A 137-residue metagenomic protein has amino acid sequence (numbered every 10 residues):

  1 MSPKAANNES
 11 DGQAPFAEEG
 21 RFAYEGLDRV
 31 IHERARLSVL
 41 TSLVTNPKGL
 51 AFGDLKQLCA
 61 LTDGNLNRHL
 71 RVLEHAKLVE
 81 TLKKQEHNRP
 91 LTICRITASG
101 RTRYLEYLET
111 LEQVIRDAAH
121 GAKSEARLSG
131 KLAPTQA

Functional and structural regions predicted by a protein language model:
S2-F22, T41, T102-A137: Amphipathic alpha-helical dimerization/coiled-coil segments that flank or bridge DNA-binding/regulatory modules
F22-N65, E86-H87, I93-R95: N-terminal helix-turn-helix DNA-binding core of bacterial DNA-binding proteins
L70-R71: Short, hydrophobic-biased segments on the C-terminal half of alpha helices that form "recognition helices"
K77: Glycine-centered, phosphate/nucleic-acid-interacting loop/turn motifs that mediate DNA/RNA or nucleotide
T81: Short beta-strand "wing" residues that participate in macromolecule-binding interfaces
E86-L108: Basic, amphipathic "hinge/linker" alpha-helix immediately C-terminal to the N-terminal HTH DNA-binding motif
